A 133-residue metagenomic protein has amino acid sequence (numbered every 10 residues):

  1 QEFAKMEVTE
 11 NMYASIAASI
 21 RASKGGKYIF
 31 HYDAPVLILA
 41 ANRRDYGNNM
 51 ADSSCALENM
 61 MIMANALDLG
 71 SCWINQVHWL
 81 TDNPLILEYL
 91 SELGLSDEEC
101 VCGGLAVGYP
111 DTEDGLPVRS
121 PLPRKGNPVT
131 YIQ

Functional and structural regions predicted by a protein language model:
Q1, I86, L116-R119: Short aromatic-enriched loop/helix-cap "lid" or pocket-rim segments at secondary-structure transitions that line
Q1-M50: Glycine/small-residue-rich phosphate/adenosyl-binding loop
A22-G25, E88-E92, D114: Glycine-rich, charged/polar anion/phosphate-binding loops that engage phosphate groups from diverse ligands
H31-A34, A66-L67, C100: Short gly/pro-enriched beta-turn/loop segments at secondary-structure junctions
I38, R43-Y89: Small-aliphatic-rich amphipathic alpha-helix that forms the alpha element of a beta-alpha
A64, H78, L93-G94, Y109-D111: Short leucine-rich amphipathic alpha-helical surface patches
L85-E99: Short, structured secondary-structure boundary patches
L95-Q133: C-terminal helix-cap and adjacent tail motif
